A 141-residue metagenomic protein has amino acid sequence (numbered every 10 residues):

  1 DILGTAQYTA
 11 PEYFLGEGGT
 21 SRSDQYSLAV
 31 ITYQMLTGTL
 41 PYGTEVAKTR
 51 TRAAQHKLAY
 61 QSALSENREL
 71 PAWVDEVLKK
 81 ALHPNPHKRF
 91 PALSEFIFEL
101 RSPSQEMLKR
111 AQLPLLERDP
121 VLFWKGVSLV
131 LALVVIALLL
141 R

Functional and structural regions predicted by a protein language model:
D1-L3: Regulatory activation segment
Q7-M107: C-terminal lobe helix-coil module of Hanks-type protein kinase domains
K109-R141: Regulatory extensions appended to serine/threonine kinase catalytic cores
